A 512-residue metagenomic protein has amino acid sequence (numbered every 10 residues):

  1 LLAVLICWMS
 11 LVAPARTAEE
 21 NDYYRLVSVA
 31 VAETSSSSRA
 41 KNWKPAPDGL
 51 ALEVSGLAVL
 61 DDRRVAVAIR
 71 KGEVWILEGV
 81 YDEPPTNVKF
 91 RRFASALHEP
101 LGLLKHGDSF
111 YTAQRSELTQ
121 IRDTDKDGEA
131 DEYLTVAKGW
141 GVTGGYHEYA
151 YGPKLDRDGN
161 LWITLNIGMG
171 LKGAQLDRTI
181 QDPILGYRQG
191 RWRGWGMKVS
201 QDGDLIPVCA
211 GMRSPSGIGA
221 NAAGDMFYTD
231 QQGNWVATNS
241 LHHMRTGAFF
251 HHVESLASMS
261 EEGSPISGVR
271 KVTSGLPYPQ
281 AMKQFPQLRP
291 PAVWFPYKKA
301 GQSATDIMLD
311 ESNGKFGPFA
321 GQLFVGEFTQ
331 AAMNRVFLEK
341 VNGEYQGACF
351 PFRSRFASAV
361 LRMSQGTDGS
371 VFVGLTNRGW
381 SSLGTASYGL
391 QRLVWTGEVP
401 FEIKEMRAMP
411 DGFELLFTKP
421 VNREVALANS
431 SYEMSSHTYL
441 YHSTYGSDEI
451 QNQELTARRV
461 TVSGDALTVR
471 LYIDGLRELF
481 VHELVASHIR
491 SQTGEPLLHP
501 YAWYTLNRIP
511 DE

Functional and structural regions predicted by a protein language model:
L1-S10: Bacterial N-terminal signal peptides
R16-P400, K404-G412, R423: Beta-propeller domains with acidic blade repeats across secreted/periplasmic ectodomains and cytosolic WD/CNH propellers
D411-L415, V469: Structural beta-strand segments of beta-rich domains
L415-V460, L484-S491, P500-Y504: Short, surface-exposed alpha-helix to beta-strand junction/turn motifs within ectodomains of secreted and cell-envelope
G464-R470: Aromatic sugar-binding surface patches on proteins that engage polysaccharides or sugar-phosphate polymers
G475-F480: Surface-exposed, short loops/turns at beta-strand junctions within beta-sandwich domains
L498-E512: Short beta-strand elements
